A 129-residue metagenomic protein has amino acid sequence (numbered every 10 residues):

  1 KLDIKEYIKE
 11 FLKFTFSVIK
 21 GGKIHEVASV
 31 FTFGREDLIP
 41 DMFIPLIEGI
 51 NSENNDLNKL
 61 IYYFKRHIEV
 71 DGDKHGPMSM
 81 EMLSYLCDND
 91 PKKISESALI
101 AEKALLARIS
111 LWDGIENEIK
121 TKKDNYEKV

Functional and structural regions predicted by a protein language model:
K1-V129: Non-heme di-metal
